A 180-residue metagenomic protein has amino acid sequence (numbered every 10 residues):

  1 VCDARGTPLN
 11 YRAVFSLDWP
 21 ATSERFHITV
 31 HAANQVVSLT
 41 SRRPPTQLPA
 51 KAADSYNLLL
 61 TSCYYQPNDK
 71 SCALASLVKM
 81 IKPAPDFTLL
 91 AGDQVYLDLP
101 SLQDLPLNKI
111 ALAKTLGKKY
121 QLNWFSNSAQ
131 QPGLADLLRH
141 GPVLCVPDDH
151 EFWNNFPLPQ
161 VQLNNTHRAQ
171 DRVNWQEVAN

Functional and structural regions predicted by a protein language model:
V1-N180: Metal-dependent phosphoester/phosphodiester hydrolase catalytic core
